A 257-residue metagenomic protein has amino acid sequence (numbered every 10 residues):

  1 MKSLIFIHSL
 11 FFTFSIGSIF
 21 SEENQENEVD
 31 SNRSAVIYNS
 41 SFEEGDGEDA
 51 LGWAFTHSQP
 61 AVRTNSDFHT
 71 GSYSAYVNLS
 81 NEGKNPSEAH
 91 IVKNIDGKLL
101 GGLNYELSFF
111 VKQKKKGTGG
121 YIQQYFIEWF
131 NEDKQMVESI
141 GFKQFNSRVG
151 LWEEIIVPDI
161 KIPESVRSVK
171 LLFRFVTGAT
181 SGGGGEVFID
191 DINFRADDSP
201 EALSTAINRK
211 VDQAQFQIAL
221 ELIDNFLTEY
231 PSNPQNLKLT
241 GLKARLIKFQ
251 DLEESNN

Functional and structural regions predicted by a protein language model:
S40-F42, A75, A89-Q123, I155-D159 (+2 more regions): Extra-cytoplasmic beta-strand recognition segments
S41-E82: Extracellular glycan-recognition surfaces and repeat-rich motifs
S87, T177-A196: Extracellular carbohydrate recognition
K134-R167: Extracellular carbohydrate recognition and processing domains and analogous Trp-centered ligand-binding platforms
F226-T240: Short solvent-exposed coil/turn linkers within tandem alpha-helical repeat scaffolds
A244-N257: Alpha-helical linker/edge segments of TPR/alpha-solenoid repeat scaffolds and analogous pre-/post-domain helices
